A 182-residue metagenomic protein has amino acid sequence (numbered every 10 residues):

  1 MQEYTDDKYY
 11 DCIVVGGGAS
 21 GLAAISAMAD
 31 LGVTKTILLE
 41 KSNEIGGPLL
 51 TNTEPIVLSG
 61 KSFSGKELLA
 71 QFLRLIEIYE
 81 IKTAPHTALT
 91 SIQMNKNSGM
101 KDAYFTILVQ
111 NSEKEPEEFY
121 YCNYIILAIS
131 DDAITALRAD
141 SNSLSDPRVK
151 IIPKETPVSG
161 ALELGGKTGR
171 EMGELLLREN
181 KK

Functional and structural regions predicted by a protein language model:
M1-Y10: A short, basic/flexible loop-to-alpha-helix module at the beginning of a structural domain
Y10-Y79, I151-I152: Beta1-alpha1 glycine-rich phosphate/pyrophosphate-binding loop at the start of Rossmann-like nucleotide-binding domains
I13-V15, E118-D131: Short hydrophobic core segments
A27, K150-K182: A conserved FAD-binding loop/helix module that cradles the flavin
S42, S143-L144: Non-transmembrane, aqueous-exposed alpha-helical and coiled segments at domain scale
E77-S91: A conserved beta-strand/loop element that lines the FAD pocket in flavoprotein oxidoreductases
I92-F119, I125: Conserved beta-strand-loop-beta-strand element in the redox core of flavoprotein oxidoreductases
L127-N142: Flavin (primarily FAD) binding-site architecture
